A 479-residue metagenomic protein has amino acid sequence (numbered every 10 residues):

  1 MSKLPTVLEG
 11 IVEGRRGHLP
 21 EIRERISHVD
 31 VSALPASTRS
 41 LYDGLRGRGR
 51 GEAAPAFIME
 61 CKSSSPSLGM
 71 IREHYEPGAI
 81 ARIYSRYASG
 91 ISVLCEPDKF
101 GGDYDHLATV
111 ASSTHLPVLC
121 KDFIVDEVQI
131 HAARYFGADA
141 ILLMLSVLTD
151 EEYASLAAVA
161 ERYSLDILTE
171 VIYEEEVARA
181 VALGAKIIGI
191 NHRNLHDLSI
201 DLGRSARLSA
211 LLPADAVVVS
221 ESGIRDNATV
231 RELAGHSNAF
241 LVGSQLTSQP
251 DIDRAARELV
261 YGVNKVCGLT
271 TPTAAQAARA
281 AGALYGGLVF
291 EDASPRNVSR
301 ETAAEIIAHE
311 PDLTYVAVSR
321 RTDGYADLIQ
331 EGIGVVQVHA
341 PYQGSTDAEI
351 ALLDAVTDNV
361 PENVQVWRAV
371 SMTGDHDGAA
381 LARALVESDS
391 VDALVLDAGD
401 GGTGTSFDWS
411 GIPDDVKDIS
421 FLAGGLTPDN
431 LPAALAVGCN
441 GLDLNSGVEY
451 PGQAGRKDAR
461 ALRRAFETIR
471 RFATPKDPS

Functional and structural regions predicted by a protein language model:
S2-H74: An N-cap/entry alpha-helix motif that binds or orients negatively charged groups
I58-E76, P117-I124, L168-V171, V219-S220 (+5 more regions): Active-site mouth loops of central-metabolism enzymes
S63-H74, I80-G101, R179-S209, F290-S294 (+4 more regions): Glycine/Thr-rich beta-alpha phosphate-binding loop at enzyme active sites
L68-E161, L165-L168, E174-R179, S205-L208 (+1 more regions): N-terminal active-site wall of soluble small-molecule enzyme domains
Y87-A88, S113-L116, Y135-I141, E161-L165 (+12 more regions): Glycine-enriched alpha-helix->loop->beta-strand junction motifs that scaffold or abut catalytic
V125-G137, E174-L183, S220-V242, T270-A281 (+5 more regions): Catalytic cores of alpha/beta
A132-E152, G189-S199, H236-L259, A283-R296 (+3 more regions): Glycine-rich phosphate-binding active-site loops on the catalytic face of alpha/beta enzymes
L202-L212, A234, L246-C267, R300-E310 (+2 more regions): C-terminal helical cap(s) of enzyme catalytic domains, especially alpha/beta-barrels
